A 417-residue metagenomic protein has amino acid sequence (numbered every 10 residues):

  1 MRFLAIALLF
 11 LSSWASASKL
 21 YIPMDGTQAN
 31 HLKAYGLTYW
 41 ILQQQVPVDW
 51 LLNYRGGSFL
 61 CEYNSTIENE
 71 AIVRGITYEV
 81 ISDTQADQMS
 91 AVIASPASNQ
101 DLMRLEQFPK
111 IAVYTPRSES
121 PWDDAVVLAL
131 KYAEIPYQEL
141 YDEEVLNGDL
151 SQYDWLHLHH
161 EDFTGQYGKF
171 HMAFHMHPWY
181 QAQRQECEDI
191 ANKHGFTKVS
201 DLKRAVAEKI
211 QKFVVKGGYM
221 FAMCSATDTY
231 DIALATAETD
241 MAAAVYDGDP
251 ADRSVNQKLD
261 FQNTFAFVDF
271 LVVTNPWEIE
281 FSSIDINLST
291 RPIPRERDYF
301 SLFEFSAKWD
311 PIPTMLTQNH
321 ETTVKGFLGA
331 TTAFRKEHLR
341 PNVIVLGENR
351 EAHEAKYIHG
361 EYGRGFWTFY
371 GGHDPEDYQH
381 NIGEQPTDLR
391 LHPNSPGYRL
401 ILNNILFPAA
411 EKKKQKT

Functional and structural regions predicted by a protein language model:
M1-A7: Sec-dependent signal peptide recognition, specifically the positively charged N-region followed immediately by
S16-D124, A133, G372: Hydrophobic targeting/anchoring helices
S18-L60, H338-T417: Extracellular ligand-binding/catalytic regions of CAZymes and related secreted enzymes and adhesion modules
K19-L20, D25-A29, F59-L60, N64-N69 (+2 more regions): Helical hinge/lid and interdomain linker segments adjacent to catalytic or ligand-binding clefts that mediate domain
R104-Q107, G148-S151, F213, E361-G363: Extracellular/periplasmic catalytic domains that process cell-envelope and extracellular macromolecules
D124, K131, D228, K258-I382: Catalytic beta-strand/loop cores that center a nucleophilic Ser/Cys/Thr and support acyl-enzyme chemistry
Y180-Q181, G195-F196, A235-E238, A243-Y246 (+2 more regions): Catalytic cores of eukaryotic secretory-pathway lumenal/extracellular enzymes that build and remodel glycoconjugates
